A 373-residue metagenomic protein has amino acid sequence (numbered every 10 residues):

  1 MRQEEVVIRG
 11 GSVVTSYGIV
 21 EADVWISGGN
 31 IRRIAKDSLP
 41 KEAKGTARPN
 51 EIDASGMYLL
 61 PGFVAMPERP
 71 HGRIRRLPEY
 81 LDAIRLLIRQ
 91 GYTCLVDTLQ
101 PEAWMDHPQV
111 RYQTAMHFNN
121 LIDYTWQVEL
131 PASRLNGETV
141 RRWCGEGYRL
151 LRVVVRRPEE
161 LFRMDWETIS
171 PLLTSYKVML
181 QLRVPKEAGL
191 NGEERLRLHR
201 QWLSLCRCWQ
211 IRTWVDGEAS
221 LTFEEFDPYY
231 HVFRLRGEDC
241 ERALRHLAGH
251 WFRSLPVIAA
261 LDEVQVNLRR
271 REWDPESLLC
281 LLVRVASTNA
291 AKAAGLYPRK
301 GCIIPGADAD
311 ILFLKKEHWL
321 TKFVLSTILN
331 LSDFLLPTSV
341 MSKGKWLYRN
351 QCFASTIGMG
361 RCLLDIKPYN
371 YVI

Functional and structural regions predicted by a protein language model:
M1-A22, I26-S27, A35-D37, I84-Q90 (+3 more regions): Active-site microenvironment of metallo-dependent hydrolases
R2-G10, R48-D53, V215: Short hydrophobic beta-strand segments
L39, R69, L99-P101, E129 (+4 more regions): Short, ordered loop/turn segments at secondary-structure junctions
L39-Q113: Metal-associated gating/positioning segment near the N- to mid-region
L60-P67, C94-L99, Q127-V128, D216 (+2 more regions): Active-site neighborhood of phospho(di)ester-bond hydrolases with catalytic His/Asp-centered motifs
A65-P78, T125-N136, V155-R156: Active-site mouth loops of central-metabolism enzymes
P101-E138: Mid-domain alpha/beta scaffold segments of enzyme catalytic cores
Q109-A115, R134-V257: Histidine/acidic residue-rich metal-binding segments in metalloenzymes
